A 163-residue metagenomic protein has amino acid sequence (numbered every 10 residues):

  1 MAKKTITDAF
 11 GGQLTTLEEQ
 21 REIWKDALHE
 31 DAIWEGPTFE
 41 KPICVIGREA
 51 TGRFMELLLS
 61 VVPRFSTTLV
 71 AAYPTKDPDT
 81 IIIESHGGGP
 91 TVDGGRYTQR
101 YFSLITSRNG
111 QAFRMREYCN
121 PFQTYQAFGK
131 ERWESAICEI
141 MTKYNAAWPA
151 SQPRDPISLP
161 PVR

Functional and structural regions predicted by a protein language model:
M1-D31, A146-A147: Short acidic-aromatic low-complexity motifs
D8, G12, D26, R53-S60 (+2 more regions): Charged/polar, solvent-exposed surface patches and flexible loops
F10-L14, E40-K41, R114: Short, flexible active-site loop motifs that bind/organize anionic cofactors or intermediates
G12-Q13, E35, G89: Alpha-helix C-capping/helix-to-loop hinge sites
R21-D79: A solvent-exposed, acidic/Ser-Thr-rich amphipathic alpha-helical stretch
L59-R163: A beta-strand edge to alpha-helix "cap/lid" segment located at domain peripheries
